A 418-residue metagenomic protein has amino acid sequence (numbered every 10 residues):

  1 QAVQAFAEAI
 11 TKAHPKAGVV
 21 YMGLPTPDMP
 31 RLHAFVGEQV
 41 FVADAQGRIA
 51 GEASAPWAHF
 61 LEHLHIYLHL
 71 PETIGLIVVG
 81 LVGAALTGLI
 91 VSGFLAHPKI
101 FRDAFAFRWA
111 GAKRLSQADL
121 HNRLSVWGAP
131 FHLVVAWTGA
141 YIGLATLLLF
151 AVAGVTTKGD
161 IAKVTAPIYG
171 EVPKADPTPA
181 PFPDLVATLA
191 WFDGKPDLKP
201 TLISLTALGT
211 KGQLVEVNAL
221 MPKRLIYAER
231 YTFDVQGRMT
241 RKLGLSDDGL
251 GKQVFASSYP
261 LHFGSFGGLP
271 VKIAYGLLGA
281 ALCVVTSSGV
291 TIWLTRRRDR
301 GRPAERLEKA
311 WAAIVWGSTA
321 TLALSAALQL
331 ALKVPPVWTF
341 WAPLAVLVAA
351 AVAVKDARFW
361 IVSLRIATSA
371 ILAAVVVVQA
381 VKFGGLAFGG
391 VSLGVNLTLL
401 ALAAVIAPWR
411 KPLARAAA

Functional and structural regions predicted by a protein language model:
Q1-A418: Conserved histidines in hydrophobic membrane contexts and catalytic metal-binding motifs
